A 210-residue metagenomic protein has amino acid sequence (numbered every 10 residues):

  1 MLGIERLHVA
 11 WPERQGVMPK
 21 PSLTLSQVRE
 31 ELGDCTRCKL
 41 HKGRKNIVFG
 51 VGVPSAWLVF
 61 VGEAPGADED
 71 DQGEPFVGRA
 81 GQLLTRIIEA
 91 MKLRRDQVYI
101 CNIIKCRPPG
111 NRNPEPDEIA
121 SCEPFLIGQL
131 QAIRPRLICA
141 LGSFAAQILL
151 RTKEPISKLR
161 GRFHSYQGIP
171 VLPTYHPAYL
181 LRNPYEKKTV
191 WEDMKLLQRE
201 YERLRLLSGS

Functional and structural regions predicted by a protein language model:
M1-S210: A polyanion-binding, active-site-adjacent surface
